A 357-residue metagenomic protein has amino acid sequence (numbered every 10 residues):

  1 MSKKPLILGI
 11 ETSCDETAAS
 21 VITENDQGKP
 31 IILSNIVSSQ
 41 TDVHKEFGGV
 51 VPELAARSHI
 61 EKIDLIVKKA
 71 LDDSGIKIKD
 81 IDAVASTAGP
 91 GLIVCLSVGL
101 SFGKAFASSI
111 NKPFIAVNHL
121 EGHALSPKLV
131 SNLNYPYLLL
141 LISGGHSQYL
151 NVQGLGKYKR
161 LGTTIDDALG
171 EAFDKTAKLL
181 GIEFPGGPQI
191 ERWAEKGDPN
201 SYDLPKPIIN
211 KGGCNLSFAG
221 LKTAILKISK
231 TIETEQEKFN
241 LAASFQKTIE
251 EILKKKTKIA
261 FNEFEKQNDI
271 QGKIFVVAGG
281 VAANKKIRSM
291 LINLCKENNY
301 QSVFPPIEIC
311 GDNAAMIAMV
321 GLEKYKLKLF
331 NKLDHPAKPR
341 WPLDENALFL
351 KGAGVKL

Functional and structural regions predicted by a protein language model:
M1-P5, A116-L138, V320-G321: Conserved phosphate-binding catalytic cores of ATP/NTP-utilizing and phosphoryl-transfer enzymes
P5-D80, S86-P90, H119, H123: N-terminal beta-alpha supersecondary unit
T17-T23, L125, L139-L141, S147-N151: Short beta-strand scaffold segments in enzyme catalytic cores
N35, R192-F275, A282-N298, Y325-K328 (+1 more regions): A contiguous, well-structured pocket-lining segment that forms one wall/lid of small-molecule binding clefts in soluble
I78-A88, Q267-V281, V303-P306: Short glycine-rich phosphate-binding loop at a beta-alpha junction
A116-V117, I274-F275, I292-I317, N331: Conserved phosphate-binding/catalytic loops in two-lobed NTP-binding clefts
H123, P305-D344: Glycine-rich phosphate-binding/hydrolytic loop that grips phosphoryl groups
S143, G154-D198, K222-E233: Glycine-rich phosphate-binding loop plus the immediately following alpha-helix
